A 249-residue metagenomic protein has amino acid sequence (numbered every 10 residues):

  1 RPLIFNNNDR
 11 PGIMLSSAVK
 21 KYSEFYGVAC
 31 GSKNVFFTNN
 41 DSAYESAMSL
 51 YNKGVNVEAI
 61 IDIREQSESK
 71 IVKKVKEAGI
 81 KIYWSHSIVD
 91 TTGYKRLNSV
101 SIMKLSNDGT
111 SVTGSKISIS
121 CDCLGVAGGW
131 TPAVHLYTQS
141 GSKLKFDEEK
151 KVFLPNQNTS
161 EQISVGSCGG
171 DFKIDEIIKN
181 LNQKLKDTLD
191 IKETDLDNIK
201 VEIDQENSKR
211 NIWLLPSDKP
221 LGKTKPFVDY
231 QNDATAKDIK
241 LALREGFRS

Functional and structural regions predicted by a protein language model:
R1-S249: Residues forming the flavin
